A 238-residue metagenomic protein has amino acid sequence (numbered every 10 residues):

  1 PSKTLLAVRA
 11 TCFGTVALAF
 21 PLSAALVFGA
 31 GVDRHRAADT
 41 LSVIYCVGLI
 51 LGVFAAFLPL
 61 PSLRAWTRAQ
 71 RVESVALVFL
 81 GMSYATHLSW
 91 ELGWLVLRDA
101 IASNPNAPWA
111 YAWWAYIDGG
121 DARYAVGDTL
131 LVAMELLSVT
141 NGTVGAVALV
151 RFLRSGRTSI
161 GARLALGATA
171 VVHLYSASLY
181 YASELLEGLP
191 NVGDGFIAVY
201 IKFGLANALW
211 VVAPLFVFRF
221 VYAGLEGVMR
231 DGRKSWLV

Functional and structural regions predicted by a protein language model:
P1-V16: N-terminal membrane topogenic signal
T4-V8, S23-Y45, P61-V72, V96-A100 (+2 more regions): Membrane-lumen (extracellular) interface motif
C46-P59, V144, A206-F220: Hydrophobic cores of alpha-helical transmembrane segments in multi-pass inner/ER membrane proteins, independent
W66-L88, V150, R157-V172: Interfacial segments of alpha-helical transmembrane regions
Y84-A112: Transmembrane alpha-helix/helix-exit interface in multi-pass inner-membrane proteins
V126-G142: A loop-to-helix transmembrane entry motif
T140-T158, V217-F220: Alpha-helical transmembrane segments in multipass membrane proteins, preferentially the mid-helix core
G195-V238: Terminal transmembrane helical module of multi-pass membrane proteins
